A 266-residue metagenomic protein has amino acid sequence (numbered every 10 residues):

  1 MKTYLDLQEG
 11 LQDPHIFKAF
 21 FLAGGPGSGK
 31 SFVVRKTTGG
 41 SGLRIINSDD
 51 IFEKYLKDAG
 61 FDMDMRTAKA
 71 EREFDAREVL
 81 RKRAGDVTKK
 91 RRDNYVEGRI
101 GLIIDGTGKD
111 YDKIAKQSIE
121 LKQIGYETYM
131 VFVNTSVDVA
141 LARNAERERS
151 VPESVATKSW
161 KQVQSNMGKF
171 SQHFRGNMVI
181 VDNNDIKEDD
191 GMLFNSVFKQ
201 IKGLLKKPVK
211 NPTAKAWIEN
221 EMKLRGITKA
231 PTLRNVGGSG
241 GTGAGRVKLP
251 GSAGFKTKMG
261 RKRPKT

Functional and structural regions predicted by a protein language model:
K2-Q12, G260, T266: Proteolytic processing junctions in secreted/extracellular precursors, especially proprotein convertase/trypsin-like
G10-F17, N94-E97: Phosphate-binding P-loop
A19-F21: Short hydrophobic/aromatic beta-strand immediately N-terminal to the Walker A/P-loop
G25-P26: The conserved Walker
G29: Conserved glycine(s) of the Walker
F32-I100, D112: Conserved substrate/cofactor phosphate-moiety recognition/catalytic segment in nucleotide-dependent phosphotransferases
K109, K122-R143: Conserved phosphate-donor/acceptor-positioning beta-strand/loop module used by diverse small-molecule
V137-K265: Conserved GTP-binding G-domain of TRAFAC-class P-loop NTPases and closely related GTPase folds
